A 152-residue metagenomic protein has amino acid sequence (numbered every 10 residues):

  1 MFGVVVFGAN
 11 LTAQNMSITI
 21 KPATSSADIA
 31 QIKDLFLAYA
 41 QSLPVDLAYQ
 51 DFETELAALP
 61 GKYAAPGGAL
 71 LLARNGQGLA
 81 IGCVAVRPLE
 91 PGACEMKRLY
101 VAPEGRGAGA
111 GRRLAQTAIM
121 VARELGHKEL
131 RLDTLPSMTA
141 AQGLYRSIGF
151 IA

Functional and structural regions predicted by a protein language model:
V4-A9, A13: Acidic, Ala/Val/Gly-enriched low-complexity intrinsically disordered segments
I18, P22-K97, A102-P103, A115-T117 (+2 more regions): Acetyl-CoA-dependent GNAT
S26-I29, A108, T139: Loop/helix-junction capping segments adjacent to catalytic residues or to phosphate/diphosphate-binding pockets
R106, L132-A141: Conserved beta-strand-loop-alpha-helix junction that forms the acyl-donor binding cleft
A108, R112, Q116: Residues forming the Rossmann-fold NAD(P)(H) cofactor-binding site
G111, H127-L132: Short, Lys/Arg-rich amphipathic alpha-helical interaction segments that bind nucleic acids or acidic protein surfaces
H127, R146-A152: Conserved acetyl-CoA-binding loop of GNAT-fold acetyltransferases
